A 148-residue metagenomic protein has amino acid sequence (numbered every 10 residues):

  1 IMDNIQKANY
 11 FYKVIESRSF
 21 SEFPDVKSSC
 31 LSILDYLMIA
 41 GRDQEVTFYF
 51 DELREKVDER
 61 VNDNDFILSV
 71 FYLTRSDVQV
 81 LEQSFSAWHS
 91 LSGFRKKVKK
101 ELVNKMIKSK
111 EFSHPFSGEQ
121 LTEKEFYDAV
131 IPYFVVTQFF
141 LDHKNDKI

Functional and structural regions predicted by a protein language model:
I1-S21, F71, V78-Q79, S84-I148: Long, charge-rich, low-complexity intrinsically disordered regions
Q6-Y10, D43-F48: Short acidic alpha-helix initiation/capping motifs at coil-to-helix transition points, especially at protein N-termini
K7-A8, C30, F66: Short amphipathic alpha-helical segments that mediate assembly, nucleic-acid/protein binding, or membrane association
P24-T47, K56, S69-R75: Positively charged, polyanion-binding regions of nucleic-acid-associated proteins
E52-R54: A short acidic, leucine-rich amphipathic alpha-helix
V57-D65: Short, basic interhelical loop/turn and adjoining N-cap of the next helix at nucleic-acid- or acidic-partner-contacting
